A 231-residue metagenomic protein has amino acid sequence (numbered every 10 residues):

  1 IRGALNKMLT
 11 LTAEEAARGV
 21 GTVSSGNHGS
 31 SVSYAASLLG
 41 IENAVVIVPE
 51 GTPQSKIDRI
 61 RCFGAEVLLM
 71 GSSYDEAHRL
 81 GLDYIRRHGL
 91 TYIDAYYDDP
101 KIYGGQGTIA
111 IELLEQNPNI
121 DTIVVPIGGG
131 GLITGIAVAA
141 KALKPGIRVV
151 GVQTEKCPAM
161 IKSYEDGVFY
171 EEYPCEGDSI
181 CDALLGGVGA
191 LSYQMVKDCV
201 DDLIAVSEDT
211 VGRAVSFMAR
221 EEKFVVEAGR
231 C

Functional and structural regions predicted by a protein language model:
I1-C231: PLP-dependent amino-acid enzyme catalytic core
